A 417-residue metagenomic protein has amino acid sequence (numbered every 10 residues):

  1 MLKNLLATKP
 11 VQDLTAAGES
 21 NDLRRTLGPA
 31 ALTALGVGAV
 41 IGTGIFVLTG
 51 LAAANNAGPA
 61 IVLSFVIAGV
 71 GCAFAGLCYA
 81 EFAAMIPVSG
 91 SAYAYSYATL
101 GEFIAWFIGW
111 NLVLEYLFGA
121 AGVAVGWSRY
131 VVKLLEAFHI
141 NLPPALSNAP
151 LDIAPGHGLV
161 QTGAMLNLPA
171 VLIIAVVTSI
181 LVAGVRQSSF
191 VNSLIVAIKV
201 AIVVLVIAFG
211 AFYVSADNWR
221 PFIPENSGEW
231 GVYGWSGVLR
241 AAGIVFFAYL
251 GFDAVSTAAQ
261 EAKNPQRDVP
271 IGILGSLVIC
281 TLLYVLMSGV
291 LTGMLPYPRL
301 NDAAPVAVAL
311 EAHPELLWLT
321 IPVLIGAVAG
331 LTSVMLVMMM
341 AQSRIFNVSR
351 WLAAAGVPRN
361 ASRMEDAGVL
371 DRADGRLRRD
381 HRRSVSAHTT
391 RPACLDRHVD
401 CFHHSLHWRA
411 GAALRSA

Functional and structural regions predicted by a protein language model:
M1-G50, A54-P59, C72-L77, I86-S89 (+1 more regions): Membrane-interface "cap" regions at the ends of multi-pass membrane proteins
D13-R24, V62, H139-A170, L194-T320 (+1 more regions): Helix-loop-helix junctions that connect adjacent transmembrane segments in multi-pass membrane transporters
R24, I45-H157, M165, S236 (+2 more regions): Extracellular loop-to-transmembrane helix junctions
R24, P29, N167-V171, K263-Y284 (+2 more regions): Loop-to-transmembrane helix boundary motifs in multi-pass membrane proteins
R25-G36, G101-L114, P169-I173, G231-V245 (+4 more regions): Select transmembrane alpha-helical segments in multipass membrane proteins
L51-A57, I61, L112, V123-Y130 (+7 more regions): Transmembrane helix-loop boundary segments of multi-pass membrane transporters
F74, V88, N111-R129, I244 (+4 more regions): Membrane-helix boundary/coupling elements in multi-pass transport proteins
K133, I202-V206, I345-F346, C394-A417: Hydrophobic alpha-helical segments of multi-pass membrane transport proteins
